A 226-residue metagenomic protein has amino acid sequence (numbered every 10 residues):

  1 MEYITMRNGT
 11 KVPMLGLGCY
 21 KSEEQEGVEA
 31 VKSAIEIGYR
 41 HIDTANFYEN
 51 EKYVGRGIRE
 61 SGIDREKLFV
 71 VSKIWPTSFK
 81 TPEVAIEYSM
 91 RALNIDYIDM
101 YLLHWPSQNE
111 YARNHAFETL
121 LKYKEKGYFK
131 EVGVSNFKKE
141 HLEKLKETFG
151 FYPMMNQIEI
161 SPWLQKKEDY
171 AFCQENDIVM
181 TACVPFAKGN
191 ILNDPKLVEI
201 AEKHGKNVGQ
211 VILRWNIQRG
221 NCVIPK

Functional and structural regions predicted by a protein language model:
M1-L68, T119: N-terminal binding-site loop/beta-alpha segment at the start of enzyme catalytic domains that lines or forms
T10-L15, G38-H41, I63-L68, I95-D99 (+4 more regions): Short, well-ordered coil/turn segments that N-cap beta-strands
L17, A34, I42, V54 (+8 more regions): Conserved, mostly hydrophobic/aromatic
S22-I35, S78-N94, A112-H115, E140-E143 (+1 more regions): Short, acidic/polar
S22-Q25, A45-Y53, W75-T81, Q108-Y111 (+2 more regions): Acidic-and-aromatic substrate-binding clefts and catalytic sites of carbohydrate-active enzymes
R65-S78, D99-P106, I160: A short, structured active-site edge motif that brings together acidic residues
E83-L103, K122-K126, E147, I178: CE4/NodB-like, metal-dependent polysaccharide N-deacetylase domain that modifies extracellular/periplasmic N-acetylated
P106-K226: Beta/alpha (TIM)-barrel catalytic core signal, keyed to glycine-rich beta->alpha loops juxtaposed to Asp/Glu that bind
